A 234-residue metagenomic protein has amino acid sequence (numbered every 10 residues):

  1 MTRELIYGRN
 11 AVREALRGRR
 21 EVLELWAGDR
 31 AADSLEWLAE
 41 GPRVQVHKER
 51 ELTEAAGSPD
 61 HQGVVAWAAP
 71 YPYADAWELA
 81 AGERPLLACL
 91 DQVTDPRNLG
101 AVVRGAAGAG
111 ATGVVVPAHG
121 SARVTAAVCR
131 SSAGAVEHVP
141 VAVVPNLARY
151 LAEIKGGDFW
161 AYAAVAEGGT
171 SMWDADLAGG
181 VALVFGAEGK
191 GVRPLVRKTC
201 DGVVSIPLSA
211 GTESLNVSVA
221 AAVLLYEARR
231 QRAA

Functional and structural regions predicted by a protein language model:
M1-A81: N-terminal positively charged helical leader segments and presequences
G8, D91, N98, S214-N216: Active-site helix-initiating loop/hinge in glycosyltransferases
R13, G18-R19, G108, R130-A135 (+1 more regions): Structured adenosyl-cofactor binding patch, chiefly the S-adenosyl-L-methionine
A27, G82-T170: RNA substrate-binding interface of SAM-dependent RNA methyltransferases
R30, E49-L52, H119-G120, E188-K190 (+1 more regions): Short, acidic/turn-prone active-site loops that include or flank metal/cofactor- and phosphate-binding residues
S58-A69, S132-V136, A178-G186: Short basic, glycine-rich beta-strand/loop surfaces that mediate nucleic-acid
Y162-T212, N216: Active-site/ligand-binding-proximal alpha/beta "capping" segment
